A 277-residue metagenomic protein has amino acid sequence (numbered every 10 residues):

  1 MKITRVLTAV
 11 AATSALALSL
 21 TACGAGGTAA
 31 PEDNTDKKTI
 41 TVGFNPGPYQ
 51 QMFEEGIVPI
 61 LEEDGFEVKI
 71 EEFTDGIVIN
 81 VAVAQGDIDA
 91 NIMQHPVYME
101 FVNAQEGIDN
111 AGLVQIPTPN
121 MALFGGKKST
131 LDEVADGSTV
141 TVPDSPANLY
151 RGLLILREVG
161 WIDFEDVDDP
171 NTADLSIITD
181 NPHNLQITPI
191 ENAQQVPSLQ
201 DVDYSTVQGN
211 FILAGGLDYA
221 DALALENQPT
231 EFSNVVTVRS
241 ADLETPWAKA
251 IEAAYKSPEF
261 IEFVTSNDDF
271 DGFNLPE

Functional and structural regions predicted by a protein language model:
L18-A22: C-terminal motif of bacterial Sec signal peptides marking the signal peptidase cleavage site
G24-G27: Bacterial signal peptide processing site
A29, N34-V58, T74-I79: Extracytoplasmic "Venus flytrap"
I70-V81, D169-P197: Short helix-initiation/N-cap motifs at beta->coil->alpha
F101-L113, K128, D201, T206 (+1 more regions): Ligand-binding "clamshell"
L113-I162, I261: A conserved helix-loop-strand patch within extracytoplasmic ligand-binding domains of the periplasmic binding
N120-L131, S233-W247: A bilobed periplasmic-binding-protein/Venus flytrap-type ligand-binding module shared by bacterial periplasmic
N148-R157, W247, Y255-P276: Periplasmic-binding protein-like
